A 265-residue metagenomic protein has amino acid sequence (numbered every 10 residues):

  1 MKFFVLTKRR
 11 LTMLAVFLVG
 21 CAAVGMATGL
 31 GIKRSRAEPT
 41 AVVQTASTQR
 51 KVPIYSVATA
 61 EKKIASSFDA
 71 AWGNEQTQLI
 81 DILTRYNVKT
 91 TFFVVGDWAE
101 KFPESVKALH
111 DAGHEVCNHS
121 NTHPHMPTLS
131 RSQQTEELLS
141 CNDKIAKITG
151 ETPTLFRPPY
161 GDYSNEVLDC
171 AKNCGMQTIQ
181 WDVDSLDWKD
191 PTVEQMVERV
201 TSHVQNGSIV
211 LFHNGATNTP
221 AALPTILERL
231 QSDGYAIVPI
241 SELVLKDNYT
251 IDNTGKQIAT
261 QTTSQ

Functional and structural regions predicted by a protein language model:
M1-V19: N-terminal Sec-pathway targeting helices
G25-A46: Sec-dependent signal peptide cleavage junction
V43-L129, Q133, E137-K147, P153 (+1 more regions): Active-site beta->alpha N-cap acidic-glycine motif
K51-T59, Y86, W98-E100, N218-Q265: C-terminal domain-boundary segment and adjacent tail
F68, V94-D97, S120-N121, R157-G161 (+3 more regions): Active-site-proximal beta-strand/loop segments in catalytic clefts of secreted hydrolases
K89, E115, Q177, D184 (+1 more regions): Residue-level detector of anion-binding/catalytic polar loops
P124-T152, Y160-N206, T219-A222: Alpha-helical scaffold elements lining the catalytic groove of polysaccharide deacetylases
